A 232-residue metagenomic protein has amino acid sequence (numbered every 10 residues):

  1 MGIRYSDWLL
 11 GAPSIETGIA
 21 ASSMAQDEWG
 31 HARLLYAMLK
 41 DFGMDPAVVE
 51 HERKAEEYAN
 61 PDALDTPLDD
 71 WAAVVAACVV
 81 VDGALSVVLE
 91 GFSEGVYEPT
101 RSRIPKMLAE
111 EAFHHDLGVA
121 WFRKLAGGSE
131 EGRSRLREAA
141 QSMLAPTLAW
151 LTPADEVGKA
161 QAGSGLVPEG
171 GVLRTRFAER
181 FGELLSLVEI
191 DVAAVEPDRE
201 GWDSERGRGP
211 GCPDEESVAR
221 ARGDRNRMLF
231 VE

Functional and structural regions predicted by a protein language model:
M1-S23, L85-R101: Helix-loop segments that flank and shape redox-cofactor active sites
G18, S22-A25, L68-V79, R101 (+3 more regions): Amphipathic, non-membrane alpha-helical segments in soluble helical-bundle scaffolds
A25-E52, G118-R123: Conserved alpha-helical segments that form or flank metal/cofactor-binding pockets of metalloenzymes
Q26-R33, V79-G83, P105, A109-D116 (+2 more regions): Generic structural signal for well-ordered, non-transmembrane alpha-helical segments in soluble/cytosolic regions
E52-C78, G95, G128-R133, M143-V167: Acidic/His metal-coordination segments adjacent to aromatic residues that form catalytic metal sites in metalloenzymes
D62-L117: Internal, conserved structured core segments that host functional sites
G118-R137: Catalytic cores of carbohydrate-active enzymes
S134-E232: Extended, helix-rich structural scaffolds rather than catalytic motifs
